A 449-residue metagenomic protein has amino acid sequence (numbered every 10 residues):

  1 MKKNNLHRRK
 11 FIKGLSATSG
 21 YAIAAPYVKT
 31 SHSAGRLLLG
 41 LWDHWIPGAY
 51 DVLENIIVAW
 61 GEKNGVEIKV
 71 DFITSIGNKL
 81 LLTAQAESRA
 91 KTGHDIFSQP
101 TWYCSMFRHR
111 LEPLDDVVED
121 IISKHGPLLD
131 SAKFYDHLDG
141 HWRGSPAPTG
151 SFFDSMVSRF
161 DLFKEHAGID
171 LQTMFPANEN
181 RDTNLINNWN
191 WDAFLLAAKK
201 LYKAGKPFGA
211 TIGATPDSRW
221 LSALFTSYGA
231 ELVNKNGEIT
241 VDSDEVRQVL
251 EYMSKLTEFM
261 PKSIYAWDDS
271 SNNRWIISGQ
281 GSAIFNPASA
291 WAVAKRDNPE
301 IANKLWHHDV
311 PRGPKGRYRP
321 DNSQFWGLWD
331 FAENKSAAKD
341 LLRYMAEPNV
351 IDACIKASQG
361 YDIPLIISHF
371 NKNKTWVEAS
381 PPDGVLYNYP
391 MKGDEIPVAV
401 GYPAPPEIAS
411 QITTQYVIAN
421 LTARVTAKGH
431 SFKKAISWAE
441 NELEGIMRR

Functional and structural regions predicted by a protein language model:
K2-S19: N-terminal secretory signal peptides and thylakoid transit peptides that target proteins across membranes
A34-L38, V58, E62-E67, G140 (+8 more regions): Extracytoplasmic/periplasmic substrate-recognition and gating elements
L37-N55, I73-S75, G150, P405-A409: Extracytoplasmic "Venus flytrap"
I56, G61-L129, H137, H141-W142 (+4 more regions): Extracytoplasmic "Venus flytrap"/periplasmic binding protein-like
P100-S155, D161, D192, A302-P311 (+1 more regions): Hinge/lid segment of periplasmic solute-binding proteins
D116-K133, Q172-N187, A230-L250, R296-P299 (+2 more regions): Short, solvent-exposed loop/beta-turn-alpha elements that line the ligand-binding surface or hinge of extracytoplasmic
W191-L201, K235-A266, V310: Glycine-centered hinge/linker elements that transmit conformational signals in sensory and ligand-binding systems
P381-E442: C-terminal capping/gating helix-and-loop segments adjacent to ligand/active sites or protein-protein/ligand interfaces
